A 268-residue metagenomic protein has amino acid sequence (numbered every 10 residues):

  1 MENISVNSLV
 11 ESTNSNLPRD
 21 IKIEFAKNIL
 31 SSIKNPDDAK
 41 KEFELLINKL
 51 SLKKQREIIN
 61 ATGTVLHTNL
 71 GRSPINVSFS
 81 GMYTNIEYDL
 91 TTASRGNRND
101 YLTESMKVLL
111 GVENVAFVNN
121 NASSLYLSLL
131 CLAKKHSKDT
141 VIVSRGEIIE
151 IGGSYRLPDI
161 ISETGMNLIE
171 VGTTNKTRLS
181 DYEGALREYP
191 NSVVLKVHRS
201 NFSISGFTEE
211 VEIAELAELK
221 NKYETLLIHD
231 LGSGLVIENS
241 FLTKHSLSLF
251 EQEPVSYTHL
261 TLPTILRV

Functional and structural regions predicted by a protein language model:
M1-N48: Long amphipathic alpha-helical segments
A26-S31, A61-T62, G71-A93: Glycine-rich phosphate-binding segment of PLP-dependent enzymes
A39-I75: Long amphipathic N-terminal alpha/beta scaffold segment
L46-K54, V77-N119: Conserved N-terminal alpha-helix of the aminotransferase class I/II PLP-enzyme fold
E113-I142: Conserved beta-loop-alpha segment that forms the PLP phosphate-binding cup at the N-terminus of a helix
K134-N191: PLP-dependent aminotransferase-like
R178-L231: Active-site phosphate-binding strand-loop segment of PLP-dependent enzymes
T258-T264: Conserved small/polar residues in nucleotide/adenosyl-binding loops
